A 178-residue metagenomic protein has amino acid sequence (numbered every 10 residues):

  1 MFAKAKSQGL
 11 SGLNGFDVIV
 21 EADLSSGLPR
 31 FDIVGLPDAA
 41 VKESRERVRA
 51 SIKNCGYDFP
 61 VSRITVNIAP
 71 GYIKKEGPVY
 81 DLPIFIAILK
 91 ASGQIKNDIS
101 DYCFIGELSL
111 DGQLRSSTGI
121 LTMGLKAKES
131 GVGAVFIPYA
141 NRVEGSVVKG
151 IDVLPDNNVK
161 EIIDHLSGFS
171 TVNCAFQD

Functional and structural regions predicted by a protein language model:
M1-D178: Peripheral, non-AAA+ core regions of ATP-driven protein-machinery
